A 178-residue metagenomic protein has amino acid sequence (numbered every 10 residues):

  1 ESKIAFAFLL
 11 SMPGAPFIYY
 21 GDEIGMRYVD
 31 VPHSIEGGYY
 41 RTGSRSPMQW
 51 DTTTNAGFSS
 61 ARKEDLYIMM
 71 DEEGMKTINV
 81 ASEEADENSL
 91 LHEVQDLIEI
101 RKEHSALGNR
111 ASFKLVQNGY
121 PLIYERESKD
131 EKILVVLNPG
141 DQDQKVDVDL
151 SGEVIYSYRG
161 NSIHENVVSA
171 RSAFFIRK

Functional and structural regions predicted by a protein language model:
E1-I133, P139-D143: Loop/helix patches that line or flank the sugar-binding groove of alpha-linked glycan CAZymes
S59-A61, D65, S157-G160, A170: Short, surface-exposed secondary-structure junctions/capping segments
E84, P139, L150-S151, A170-A173: Charged, E/D/K/R/S-rich low-complexity terminal regions of large eukaryotic assembly subunits
E127-K129, D149-L150, V168-S169: Flexible, charged surface loops at secondary-structure boundaries
S128-K129, R159, R177-K178: Short, flexible beta-strand-to-coil junctions
V136-L137, I163: A conserved amphipathic helix/loop scaffold that creates a polar/acidic microenvironment used either to coordinate
Q142-G160: Beta-strand-rich binding/interaction modules
I163-K178: C-terminal beta-strand-rich structural cap/linker in extracellular carbohydrate-active enzymes
